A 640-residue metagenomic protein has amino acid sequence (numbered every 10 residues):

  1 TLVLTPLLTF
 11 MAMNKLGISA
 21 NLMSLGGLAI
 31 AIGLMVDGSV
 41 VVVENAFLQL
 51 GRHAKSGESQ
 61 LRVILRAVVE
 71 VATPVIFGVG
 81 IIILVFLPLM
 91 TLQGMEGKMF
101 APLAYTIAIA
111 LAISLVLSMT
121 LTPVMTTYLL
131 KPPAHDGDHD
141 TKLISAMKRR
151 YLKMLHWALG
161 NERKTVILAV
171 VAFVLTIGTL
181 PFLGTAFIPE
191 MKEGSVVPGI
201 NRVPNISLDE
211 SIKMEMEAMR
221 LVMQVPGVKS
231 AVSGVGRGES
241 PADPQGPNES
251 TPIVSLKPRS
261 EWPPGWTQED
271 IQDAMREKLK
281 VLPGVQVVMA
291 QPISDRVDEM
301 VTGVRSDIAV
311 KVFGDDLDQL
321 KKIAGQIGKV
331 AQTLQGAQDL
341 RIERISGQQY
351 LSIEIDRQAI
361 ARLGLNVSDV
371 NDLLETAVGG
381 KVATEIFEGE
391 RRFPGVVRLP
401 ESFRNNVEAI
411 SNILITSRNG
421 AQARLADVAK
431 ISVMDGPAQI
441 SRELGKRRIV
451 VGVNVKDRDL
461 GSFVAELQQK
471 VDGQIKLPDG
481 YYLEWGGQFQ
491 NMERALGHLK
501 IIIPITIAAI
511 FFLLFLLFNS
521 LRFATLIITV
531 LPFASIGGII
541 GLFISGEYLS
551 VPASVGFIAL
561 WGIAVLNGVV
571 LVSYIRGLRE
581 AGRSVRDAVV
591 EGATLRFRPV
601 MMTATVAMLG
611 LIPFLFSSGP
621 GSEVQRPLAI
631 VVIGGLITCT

Functional and structural regions predicted by a protein language model:
T1-L48, T91, I109, A509-R596 (+3 more regions): Hydrophobic transmembrane alpha-helices and their membrane-interface caps in long multi-pass transport proteins
I18, L89-M99, V170-I206, E261-P263 (+2 more regions): Transmembrane helices with small-residue packing motifs
V43, G57-E58, L65, V288 (+4 more regions): Extracytoplasmic/periplasmic membrane-proximal domains and adjacent transmembrane bundles of envelope biogenesis
V43, Q49-F77, K148, L496 (+1 more regions): Helix-loop junctions and hydrophobic alpha-helical segments within the transmembrane domains of large membrane
G51-L65, M95-A101, T120-F173, P204-E210 (+3 more regions): Interfacial helix-loop-helix hairpins and adjacent transmembrane helices of multi-pass alpha-helical membrane proteins
V71, H139-P189, K229, V281-Q286 (+3 more regions): Signature of alpha-helical transmembrane segments and their immediate interfacial
T185-P258, Q272-E277, F313-Y350, Q439: Extracytoplasmic/periplasmic
D209-V304, Q358-G380, F387: Solvent-exposed, membrane-proximal periplasmic/extracellular interface segments of envelope transport and secretion
